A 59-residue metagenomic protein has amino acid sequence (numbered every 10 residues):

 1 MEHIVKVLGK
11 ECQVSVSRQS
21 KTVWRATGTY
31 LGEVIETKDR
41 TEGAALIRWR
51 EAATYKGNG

Functional and structural regions predicted by a protein language model:
M1-K21: Short N-terminal "domain-start" leader segments that mark the transition from disordered tails or signal peptides into
E2, L31-E33, N58-G59: Intrinsically disordered, low-complexity regions
L8, Y30, E36-D39, R48: Exposed, low-complexity/repetitive linear segments and helix-based recognition motifs, biased toward charged/polar
E11, V23, A53-Y55: Intrinsically disordered, low-complexity segments enriched in polar/charged small residues
V14-V16, I35-T41: Short amphipathic beta-strand/extended segments with alternating polar/hydrophobic composition
S17-V34: Short aromatic-glycine-(Arg/Gly/Cys) micro-motifs in beta-strand/loop hairpins
K38-G57: A short, charged, amphipathic alpha-helix used as a generic interaction element across diverse proteins
